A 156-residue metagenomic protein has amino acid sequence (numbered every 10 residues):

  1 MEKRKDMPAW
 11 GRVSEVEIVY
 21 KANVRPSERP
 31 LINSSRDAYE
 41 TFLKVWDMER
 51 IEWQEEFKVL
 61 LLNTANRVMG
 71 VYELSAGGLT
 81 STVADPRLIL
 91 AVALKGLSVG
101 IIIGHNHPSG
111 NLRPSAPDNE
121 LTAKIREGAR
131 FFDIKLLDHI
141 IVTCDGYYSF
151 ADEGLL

Functional and structural regions predicted by a protein language model:
M1-V24, N63-A65, S75, L79-L156: Active-site-proximal loop/helix of nucleotide/amide-processing enzymes and allied scaffolds
P26-L88, V92: Glycine-rich, small/polar surface segments that engage phosphate groups of diverse ligands
